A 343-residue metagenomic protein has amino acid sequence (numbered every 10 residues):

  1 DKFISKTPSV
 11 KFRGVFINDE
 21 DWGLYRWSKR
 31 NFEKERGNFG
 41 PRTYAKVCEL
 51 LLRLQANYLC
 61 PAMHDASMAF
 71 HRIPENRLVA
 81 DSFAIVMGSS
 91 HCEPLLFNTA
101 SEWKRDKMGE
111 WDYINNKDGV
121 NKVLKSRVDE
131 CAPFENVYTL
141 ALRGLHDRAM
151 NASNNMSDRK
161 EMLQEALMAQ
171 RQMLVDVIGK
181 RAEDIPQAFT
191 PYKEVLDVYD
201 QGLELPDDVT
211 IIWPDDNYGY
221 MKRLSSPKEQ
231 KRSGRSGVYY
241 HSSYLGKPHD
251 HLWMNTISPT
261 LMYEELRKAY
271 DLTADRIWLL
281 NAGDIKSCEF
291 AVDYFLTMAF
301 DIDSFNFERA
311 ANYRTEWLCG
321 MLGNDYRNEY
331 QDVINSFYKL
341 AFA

Functional and structural regions predicted by a protein language model:
D1-I114, A132, F189-P191, L203-Y220 (+3 more regions): Feature activates predominantly on carbohydrate-active enzymes
I4, H64, H71, V79-S82 (+3 more regions): Gly/Pro-rich turn-and-neighbor structural signature
G37, A66, E110-K117, M156-K160 (+3 more regions): Hydrophobic alpha-helical scaffolding
Y44, C48, N121-L124, L163-R171 (+1 more regions): Short, hydrophobic/amphipathic alpha-helical packing segments that form internal helix faces or helix-helix interfaces
C60, A182-I185, D275-L280, N328-E329: Acidic/polar loop patches that form or flank catalytic/metal-binding clefts of enzymes that bind anionic ligands
F70-W111, D118-K125, Y263-L272, A282-D325: Catalytic or ion-translocation cores adjacent to nucleophile or general acid/base/metal-coordination motifs in diverse
R314-A343: C-terminal non-catalytic alpha-helical accessory regions
